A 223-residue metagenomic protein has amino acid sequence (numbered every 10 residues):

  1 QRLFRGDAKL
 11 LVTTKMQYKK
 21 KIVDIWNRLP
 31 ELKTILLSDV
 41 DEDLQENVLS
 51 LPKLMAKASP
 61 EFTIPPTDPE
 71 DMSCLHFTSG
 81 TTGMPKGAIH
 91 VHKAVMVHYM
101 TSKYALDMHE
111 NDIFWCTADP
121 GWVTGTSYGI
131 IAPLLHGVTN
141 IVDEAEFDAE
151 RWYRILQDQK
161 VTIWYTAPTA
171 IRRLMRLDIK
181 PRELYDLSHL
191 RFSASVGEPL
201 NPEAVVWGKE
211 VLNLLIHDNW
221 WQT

Functional and structural regions predicted by a protein language model:
Q1-K53, A167: Structural core segment of the AMP-binding/adenylate-forming
Q1-T13, Q17-K20, K86-I89, C116 (+2 more regions): Short beta-strand->loop structural element characteristic of the AMP-binding/adenylate-forming
L11, M72, T78-T81, F114 (+5 more regions): Conserved S/T- and glycine-rich ATP-binding loop of Class I adenylate-forming
Q17-Y18, A170-I171, L200: Alpha-helix capping/helix-boundary segments
L37, E42, M55-F77, M84 (+2 more regions): Conserved pre-ATP/AMP-binding loop-to-beta segment of ANL
S73-V97: Conserved AMP-binding A3 loop
M96-C116, P120-I163, R176-K180: Conserved AMP-binding/adenylation subdomain of ANL enzymes
L135, V161-T166, M175-T223: Gly/Ser/Thr-rich phosphate-binding loop
